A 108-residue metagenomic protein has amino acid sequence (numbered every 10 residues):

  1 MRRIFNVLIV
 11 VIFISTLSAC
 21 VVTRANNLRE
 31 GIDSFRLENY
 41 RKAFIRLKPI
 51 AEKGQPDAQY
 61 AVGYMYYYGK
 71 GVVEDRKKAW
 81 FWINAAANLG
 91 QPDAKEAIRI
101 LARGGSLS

Functional and structural regions predicted by a protein language model:
L8-T16: Bacterial N-terminal signal peptides
L17-S34: Bacterial Sec signal peptide processing site at the extreme N-terminus
R24, P56-A58, P92-K95: Helix-start (N-cap) detector for alpha-helical repeat units in TPR-like alpha-solenoids, especially tetratricopeptide
E30-S34, I50, A61-Y68, I100-G104: Hydrophobic face of amphipathic alpha-helices that form TPR/SEL1-like repeat modules and related alpha-solenoid
R36-L37, E52, K70-E74, N88 (+1 more regions): Short coil/turn and helix-start
Q91-S108: TPR/TPR-like alpha-solenoid helical repeat scaffolds
